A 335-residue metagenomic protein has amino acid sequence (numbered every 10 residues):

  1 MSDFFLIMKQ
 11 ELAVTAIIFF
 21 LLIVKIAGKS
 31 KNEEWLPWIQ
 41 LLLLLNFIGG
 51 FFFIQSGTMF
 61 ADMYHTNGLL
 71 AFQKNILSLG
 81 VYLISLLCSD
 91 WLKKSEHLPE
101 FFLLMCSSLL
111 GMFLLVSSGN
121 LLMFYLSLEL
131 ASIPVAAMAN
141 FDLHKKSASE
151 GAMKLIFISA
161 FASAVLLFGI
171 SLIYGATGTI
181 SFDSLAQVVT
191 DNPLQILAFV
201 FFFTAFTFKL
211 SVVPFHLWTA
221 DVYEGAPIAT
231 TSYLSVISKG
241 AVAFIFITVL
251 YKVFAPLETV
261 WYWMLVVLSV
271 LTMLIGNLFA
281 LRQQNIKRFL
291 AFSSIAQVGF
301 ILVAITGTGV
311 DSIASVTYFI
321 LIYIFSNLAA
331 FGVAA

Functional and structural regions predicted by a protein language model:
M1-A335: Alpha-helical transmembrane segments of multi-pass membrane proteins predominantly involved in bioenergetics
